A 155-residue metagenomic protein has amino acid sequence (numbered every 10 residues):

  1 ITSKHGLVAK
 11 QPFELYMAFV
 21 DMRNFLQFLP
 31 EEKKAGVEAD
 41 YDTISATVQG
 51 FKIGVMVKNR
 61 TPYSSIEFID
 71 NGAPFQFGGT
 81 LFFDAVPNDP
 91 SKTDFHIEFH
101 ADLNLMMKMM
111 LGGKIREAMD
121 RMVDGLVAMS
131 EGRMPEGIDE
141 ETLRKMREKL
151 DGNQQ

Functional and structural regions predicted by a protein language model:
I1-A39, D151-Q155: Hydrophobic ligand-binding cavity/cleft-lining segments
I1-K4, T47-G50, V123: An N-terminal domain-start capping segment
H5-A9, M56, F82-D84: Generic structural detector for well-ordered beta-strands
L15-F19, F25, I44, V57 (+3 more regions): Hydrophobic pocket/interface hotspot
M17-Q27, P62-Y63, R116, D120 (+2 more regions): Short, intrinsically disordered, mixed-charge
L26-L29, G36-Q76, N153: Glycine-rich portal/gate segments that line the openings of hydrophobic small-molecule binding cavities
A73-D124, A128, G137: Beta-strand/loop substructures that line and gate deep hydrophobic ligand-binding cavities in soluble
V127-Q155: Short, highly charged C-terminal tails/helix-capping segments
